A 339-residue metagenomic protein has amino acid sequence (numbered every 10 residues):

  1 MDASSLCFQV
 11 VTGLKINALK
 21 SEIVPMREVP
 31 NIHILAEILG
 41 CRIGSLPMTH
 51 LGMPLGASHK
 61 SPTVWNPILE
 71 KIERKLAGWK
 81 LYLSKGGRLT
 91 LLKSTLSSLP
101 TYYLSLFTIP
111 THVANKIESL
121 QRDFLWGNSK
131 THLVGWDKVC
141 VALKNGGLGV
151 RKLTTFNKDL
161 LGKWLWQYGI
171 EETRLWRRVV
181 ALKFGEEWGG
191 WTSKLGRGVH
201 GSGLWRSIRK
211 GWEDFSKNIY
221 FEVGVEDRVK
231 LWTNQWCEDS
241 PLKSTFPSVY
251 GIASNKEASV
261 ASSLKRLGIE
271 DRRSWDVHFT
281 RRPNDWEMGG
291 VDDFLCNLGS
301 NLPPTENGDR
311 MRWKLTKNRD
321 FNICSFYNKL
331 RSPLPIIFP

Functional and structural regions predicted by a protein language model:
M1-P339: A helix-boundary/hinge signal
